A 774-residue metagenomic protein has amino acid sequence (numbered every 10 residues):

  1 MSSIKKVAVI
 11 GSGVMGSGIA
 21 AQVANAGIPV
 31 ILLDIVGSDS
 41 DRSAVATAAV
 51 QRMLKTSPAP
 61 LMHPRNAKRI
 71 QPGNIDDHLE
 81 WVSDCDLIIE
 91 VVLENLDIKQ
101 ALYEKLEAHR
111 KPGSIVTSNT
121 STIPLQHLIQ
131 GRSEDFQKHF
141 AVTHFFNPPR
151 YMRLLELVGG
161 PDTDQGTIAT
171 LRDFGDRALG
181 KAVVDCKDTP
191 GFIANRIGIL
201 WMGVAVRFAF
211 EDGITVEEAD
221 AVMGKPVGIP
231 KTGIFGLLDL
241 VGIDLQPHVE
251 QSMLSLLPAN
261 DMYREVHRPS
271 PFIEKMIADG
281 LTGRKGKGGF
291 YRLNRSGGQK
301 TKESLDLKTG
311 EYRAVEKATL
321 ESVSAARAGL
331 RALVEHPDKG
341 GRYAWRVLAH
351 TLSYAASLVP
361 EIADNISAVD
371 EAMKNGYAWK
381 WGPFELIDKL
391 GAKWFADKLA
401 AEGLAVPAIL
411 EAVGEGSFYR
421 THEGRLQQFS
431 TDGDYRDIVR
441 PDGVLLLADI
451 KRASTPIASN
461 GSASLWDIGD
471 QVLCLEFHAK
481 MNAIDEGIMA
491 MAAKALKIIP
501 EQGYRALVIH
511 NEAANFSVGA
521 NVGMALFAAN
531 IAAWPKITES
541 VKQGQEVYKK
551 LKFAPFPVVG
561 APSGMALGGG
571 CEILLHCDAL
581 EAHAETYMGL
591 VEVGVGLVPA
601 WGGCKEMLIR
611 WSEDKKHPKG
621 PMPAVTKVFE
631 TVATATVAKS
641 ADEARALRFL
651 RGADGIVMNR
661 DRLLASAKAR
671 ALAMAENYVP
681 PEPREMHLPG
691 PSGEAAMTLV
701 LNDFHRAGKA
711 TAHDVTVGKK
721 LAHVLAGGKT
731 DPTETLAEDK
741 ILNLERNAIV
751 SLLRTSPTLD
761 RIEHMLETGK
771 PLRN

Functional and structural regions predicted by a protein language model:
M1-A514, G523-F556, S563-A566, L575-C577 (+2 more regions): N-terminal glycine-rich phosphate-binding loop for ADP-containing cofactors
E572: Conserved divalent-metal-coordinating catalytic cores that perform phosphate/pyrophosphate/nucleotidyl transfer
